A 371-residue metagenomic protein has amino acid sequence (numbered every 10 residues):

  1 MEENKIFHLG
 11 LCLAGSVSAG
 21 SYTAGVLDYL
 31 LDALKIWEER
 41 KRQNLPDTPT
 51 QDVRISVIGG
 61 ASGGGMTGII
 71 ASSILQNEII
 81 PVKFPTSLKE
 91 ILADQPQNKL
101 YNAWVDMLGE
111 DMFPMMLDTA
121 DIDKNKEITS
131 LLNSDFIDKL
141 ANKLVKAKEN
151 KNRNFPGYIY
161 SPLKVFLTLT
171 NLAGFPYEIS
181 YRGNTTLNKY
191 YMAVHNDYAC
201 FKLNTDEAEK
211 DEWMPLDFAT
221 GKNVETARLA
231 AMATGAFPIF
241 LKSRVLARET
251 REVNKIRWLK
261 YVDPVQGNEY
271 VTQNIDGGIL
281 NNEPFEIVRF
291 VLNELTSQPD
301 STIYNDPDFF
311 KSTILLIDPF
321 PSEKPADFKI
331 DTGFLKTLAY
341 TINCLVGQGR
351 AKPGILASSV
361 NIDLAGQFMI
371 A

Functional and structural regions predicted by a protein language model:
M1-A371: Patatin-like phospholipase
